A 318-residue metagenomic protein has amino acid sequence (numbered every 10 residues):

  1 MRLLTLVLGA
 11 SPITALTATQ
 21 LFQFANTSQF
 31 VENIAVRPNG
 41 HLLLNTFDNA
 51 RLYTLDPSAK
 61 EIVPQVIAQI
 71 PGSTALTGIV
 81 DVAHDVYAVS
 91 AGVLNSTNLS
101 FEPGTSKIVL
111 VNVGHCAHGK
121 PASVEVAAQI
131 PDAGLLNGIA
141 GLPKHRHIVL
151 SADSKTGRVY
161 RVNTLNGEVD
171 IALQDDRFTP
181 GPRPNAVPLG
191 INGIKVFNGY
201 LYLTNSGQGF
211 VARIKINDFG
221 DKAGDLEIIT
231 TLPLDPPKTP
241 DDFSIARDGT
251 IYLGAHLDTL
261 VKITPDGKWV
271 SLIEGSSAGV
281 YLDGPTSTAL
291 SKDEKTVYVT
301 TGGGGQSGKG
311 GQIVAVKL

Functional and structural regions predicted by a protein language model:
M1-T17: Fungal secretory targeting signals
A18, F101-H145: Asp-box/WD-like beta-propeller blade repeats and closely related beta-sheet repeat scaffolds
A18-A25, E61-Q69, S123-Q129, D170-N185 (+2 more regions): A short beta-strand motif characteristic of beta-propeller blades
A25-N39, I70-S96, A128-I148, R177-Y200 (+4 more regions): Beta-rich, blade/repeat-based domains predominating in secreted/periplasmic proteins but also intracellular
L43-I67: Beta-propeller domains
F47, A91-L94, K144, D153-K155 (+5 more regions): Short loop/turn segments immediately following the C-termini of beta-strands
A50-Y53, S96-N98, S106-I108, G157-Y160 (+4 more regions): Structural signal for beta-propeller blades
D56-K60, N112-H118, N163-G167, K215-G220 (+2 more regions): Short loop/turn segments that connect beta-strands within beta-propeller blades
